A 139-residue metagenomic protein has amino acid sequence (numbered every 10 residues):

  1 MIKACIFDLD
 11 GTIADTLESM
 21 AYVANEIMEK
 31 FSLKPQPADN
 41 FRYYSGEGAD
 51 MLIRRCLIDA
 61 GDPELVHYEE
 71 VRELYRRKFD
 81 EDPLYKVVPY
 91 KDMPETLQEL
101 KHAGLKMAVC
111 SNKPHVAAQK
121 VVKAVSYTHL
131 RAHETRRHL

Functional and structural regions predicted by a protein language model:
I2-Y43: Active-site neighborhood of HAD-like aspartate-dependent phosphohydrolases
T12, S111-K113, T135: Conserved phosphate-coupling serine/threonine residues in phosphotransfer and NTP-handling enzymes
A21, N25, G46-R54, R72 (+1 more regions): An amphipathic alpha-helix signature
M28-A60, K78: Alpha-helical substrate-recognition element adjacent to the catalytic core
C56-E95: Metal-dependent phosphoesterase signature
E81-V109, H115-Q119: Short, acidic loop-to-helix structural element flanking the phosphoryl-transfer center in phosphate-processing enzymes
K123: Anionic-ligand binding region
T128-T135: Conserved small/polar residues in nucleotide/adenosyl-binding loops
